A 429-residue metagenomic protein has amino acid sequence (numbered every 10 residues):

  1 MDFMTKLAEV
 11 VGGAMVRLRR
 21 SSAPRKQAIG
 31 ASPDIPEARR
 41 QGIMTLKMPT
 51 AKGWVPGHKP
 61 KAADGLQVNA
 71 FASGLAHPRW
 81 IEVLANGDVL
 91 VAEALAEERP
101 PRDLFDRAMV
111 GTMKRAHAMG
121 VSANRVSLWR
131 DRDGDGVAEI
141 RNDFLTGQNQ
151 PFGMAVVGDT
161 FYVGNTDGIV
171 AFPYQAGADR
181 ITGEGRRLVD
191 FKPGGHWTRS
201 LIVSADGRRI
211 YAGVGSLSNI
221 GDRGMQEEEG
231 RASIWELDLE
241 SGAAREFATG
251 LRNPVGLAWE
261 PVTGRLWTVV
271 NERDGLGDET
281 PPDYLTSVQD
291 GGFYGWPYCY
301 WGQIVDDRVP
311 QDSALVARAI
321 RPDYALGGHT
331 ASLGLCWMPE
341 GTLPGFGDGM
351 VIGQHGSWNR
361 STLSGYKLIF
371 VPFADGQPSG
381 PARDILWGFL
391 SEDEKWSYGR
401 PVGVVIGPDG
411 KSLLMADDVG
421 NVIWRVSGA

Functional and structural regions predicted by a protein language model:
M4-A63, E98-R102, D106-A116, V121-A123 (+7 more regions): Beta-propeller domain segments
A70-L75, N142-Q148, L188-P193, E246-L251 (+3 more regions): Surface loop/turn motifs at the tips and blade-to-blade linkers of beta-strand repeat domains
P78-R79, P101-V157: Blade-loop segments of beta-propeller domains
L84-G87, V156-G158, V203-G207, E260-T263 (+2 more regions): Residue-level detector of Asp-centered blade-edge/turn motifs that repeat once per structural unit in beta-propeller
V137-D159, N165-A205, S216-N219: Asp-box/WD-like beta-propeller blade repeats and closely related beta-sheet repeat scaffolds
V405-A429: Blade-level signature of beta-propeller repeat domains, shared across WD40, Kelch, NHL, RCC1 and BNR/Asp-box propellers
